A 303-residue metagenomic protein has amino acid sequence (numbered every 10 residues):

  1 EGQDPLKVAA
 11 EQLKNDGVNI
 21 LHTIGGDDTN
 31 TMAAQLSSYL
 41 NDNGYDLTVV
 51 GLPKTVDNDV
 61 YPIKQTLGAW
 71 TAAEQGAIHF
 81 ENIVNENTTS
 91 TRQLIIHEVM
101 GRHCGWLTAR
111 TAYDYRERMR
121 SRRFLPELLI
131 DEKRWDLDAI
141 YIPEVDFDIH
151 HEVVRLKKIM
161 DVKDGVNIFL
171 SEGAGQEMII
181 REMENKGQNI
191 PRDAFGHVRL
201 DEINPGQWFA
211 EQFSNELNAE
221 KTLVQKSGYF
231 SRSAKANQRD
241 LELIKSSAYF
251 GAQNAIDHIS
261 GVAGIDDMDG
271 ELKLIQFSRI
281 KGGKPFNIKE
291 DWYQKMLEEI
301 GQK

Functional and structural regions predicted by a protein language model:
E1-G17: A structured beta-alpha segment of the ubiquitous adenosine-cofactor-binding alpha/beta core
L6, A10, A73, A77 (+1 more regions): Short, amphipathic alpha-helical "lid/cap" segments that border enzyme active or binding sites
Q12, I20-G25, T31-Q35, Y39-D46 (+1 more regions): Accessory alpha-helical/coil subdomains and C-terminal extensions that flank or cap enzyme catalytic cores
G26-D27, L52-N58, V145-D146, E172-G175 (+2 more regions): Short, ordered loop/turn segments at secondary-structure junctions
L52-Q65, T89-R92: Acidic/polar active-site rim loop that often engages polyanionic ligands
P53, A112, G251: Residue-level signature of catalytic and energy-coupling elements of molecular machines, predominantly ATP/GTP-dependent
V60-A73, K235-L241: Short beta-strand elements at the ligand-binding edges of bilobed clamshell
M178-K303: C-terminal non-catalytic interaction/assembly regions of soluble proteins
